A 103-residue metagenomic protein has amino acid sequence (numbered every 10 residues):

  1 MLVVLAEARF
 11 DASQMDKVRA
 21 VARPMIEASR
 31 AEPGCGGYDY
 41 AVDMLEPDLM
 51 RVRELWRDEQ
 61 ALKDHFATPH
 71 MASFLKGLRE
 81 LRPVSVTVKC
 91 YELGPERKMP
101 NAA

Functional and structural regions predicted by a protein language model:
L2-R9, D39-F66: Short, well-ordered beta-strand segments in beta-rich or mixed alpha/beta enzyme and ligand-binding folds
L2-Y40: N-terminal first-folded block
D16-V18, D48-M50, L62, K98-P100: Short acidic, gly/pro-rich beta-turn/loop elements at beta-sheet edges and active-site/ligand-binding grooves
A20, P24-G36, L55-K89: An amphipathic, aromatic/His-enriched active-site/gating alpha helix that lines ligand/cofactor pockets
A41-D48, K76-A103: Glycine-rich beta-strand-turn "strand-cap" elements at beta-sheet edges
